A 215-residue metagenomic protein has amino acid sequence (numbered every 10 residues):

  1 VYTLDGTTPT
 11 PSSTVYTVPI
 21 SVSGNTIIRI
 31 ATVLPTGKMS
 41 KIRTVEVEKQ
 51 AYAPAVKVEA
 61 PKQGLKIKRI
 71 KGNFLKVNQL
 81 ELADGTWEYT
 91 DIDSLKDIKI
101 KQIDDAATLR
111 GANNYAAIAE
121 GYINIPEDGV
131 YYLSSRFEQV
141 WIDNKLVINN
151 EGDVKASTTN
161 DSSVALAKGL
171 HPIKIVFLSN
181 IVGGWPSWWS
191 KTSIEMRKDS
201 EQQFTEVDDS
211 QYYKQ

Functional and structural regions predicted by a protein language model:
V1-R69, W87-D91, I98-K99, D104-G111 (+6 more regions): Short, compositionally stereotyped local motifs that mark structural "simplifiers"
V1-T3, S134, Q139-W141, S193-E195: Beta-strand signatures of extracellular beta-sandwich domains
S23-I27, D128-V130, K168-L170: Extracellular Ig-like/FN3 beta-sandwich strand-entry sites
I123-Q139, I173: Aromatic-lined ligand-binding clefts that engage carbohydrates, nucleic acids, or primary amines
E151-D161, G169: Extracellular carbohydrate recognition and processing domains and analogous Trp-centered ligand-binding platforms
K174-W185: Short beta-strand-plus-loop segments that form exposed binding edges in beta-rich domains
G183-I194: Beta-strand acidic-aromatic groove motif in beta-rich domains, primarily in extracellular
